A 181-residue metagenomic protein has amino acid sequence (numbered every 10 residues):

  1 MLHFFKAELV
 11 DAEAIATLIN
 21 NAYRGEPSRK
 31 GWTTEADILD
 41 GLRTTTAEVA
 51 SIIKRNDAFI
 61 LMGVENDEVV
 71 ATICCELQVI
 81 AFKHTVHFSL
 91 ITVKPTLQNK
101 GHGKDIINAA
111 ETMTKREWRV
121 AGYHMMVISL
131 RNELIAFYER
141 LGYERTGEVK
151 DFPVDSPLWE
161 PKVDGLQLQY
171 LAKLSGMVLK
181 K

Functional and structural regions predicted by a protein language model:
H3-T17, R24-G25: A short beta-loop-alpha structural element at the N-terminal edge of CoA-dependent acyl/N-acetyltransferase catalytic
N20-V49: Conserved GNAT-fold acetyl-CoA-binding loop/helix
K30, T72-C74, I80-T85, N108 (+1 more regions): Conserved acyl-donor/pantetheine-binding loop and adjacent beta-alpha core of acyl/acetyltransferases and related
R43-L61, D164-Q167: A short helix-loop-beta-strand connector motif used in the catalytic cores of GNAT acetyltransferases and, in some
M62, E68-L77, T85-T92: Conserved beta-strand in the GNAT
M62, I91-N99, V127-I128: A short, internal acetyl-CoA/4′-phosphopantetheine-binding micro-motif in the GNAT/acyltransferase core
L97, G101-A109: Conserved acetyl-CoA pyrophosphate-binding loop and the N-cap/start of the following alpha-helix in GNAT-like
A121-H124, I128-I135, E139-K181: C-terminal "cap" of GNAT-fold acetyltransferases
